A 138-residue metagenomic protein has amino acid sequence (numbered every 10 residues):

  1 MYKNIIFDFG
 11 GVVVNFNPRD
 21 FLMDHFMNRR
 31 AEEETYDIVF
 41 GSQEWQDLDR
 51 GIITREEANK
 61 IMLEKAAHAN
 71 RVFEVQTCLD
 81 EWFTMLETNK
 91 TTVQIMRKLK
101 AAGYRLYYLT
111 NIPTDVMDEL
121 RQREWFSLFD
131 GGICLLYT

Functional and structural regions predicted by a protein language model:
M1-G41: Active-site neighborhood of HAD-like aspartate-dependent phosphohydrolases
D8-G11, G51, Y108, G132: Generic structural signal for small/hydrophobic residues in well-ordered secondary structure, especially within
A31-L48, C78-K90: Helical cap/lid subdomains and adjacent loops of hydrolase enzymes that gate the active-site channel and determine
Q46-C78: A metal-dependent, Asp-based hydrolase signature
F73-Y107: Short, acidic loop-to-helix structural element flanking the phosphoryl-transfer center in phosphate-processing enzymes
K100-A101, E124-L128: Short, conserved loop/helix-junction motifs that constitute active-site signature segments in enzyme catalytic cores
M117-R123: Distinct, well-ordered alpha-helical segments
Y137-T138: Conserved small/polar residues in nucleotide/adenosyl-binding loops
